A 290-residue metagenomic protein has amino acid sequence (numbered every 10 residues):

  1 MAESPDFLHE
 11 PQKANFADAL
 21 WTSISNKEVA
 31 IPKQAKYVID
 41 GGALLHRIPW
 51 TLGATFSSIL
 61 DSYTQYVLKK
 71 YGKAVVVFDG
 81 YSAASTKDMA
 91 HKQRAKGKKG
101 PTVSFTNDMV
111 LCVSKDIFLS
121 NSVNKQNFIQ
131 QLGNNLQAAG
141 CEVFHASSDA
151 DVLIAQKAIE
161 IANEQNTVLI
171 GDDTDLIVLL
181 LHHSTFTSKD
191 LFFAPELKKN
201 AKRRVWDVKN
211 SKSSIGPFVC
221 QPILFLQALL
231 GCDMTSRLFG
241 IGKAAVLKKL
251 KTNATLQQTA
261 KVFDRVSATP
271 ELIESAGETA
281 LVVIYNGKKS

Functional and structural regions predicted by a protein language model:
M1-S290: Noncatalytic, typically N-terminal accessory segments of nucleic acid-processing enzymes and closely related
